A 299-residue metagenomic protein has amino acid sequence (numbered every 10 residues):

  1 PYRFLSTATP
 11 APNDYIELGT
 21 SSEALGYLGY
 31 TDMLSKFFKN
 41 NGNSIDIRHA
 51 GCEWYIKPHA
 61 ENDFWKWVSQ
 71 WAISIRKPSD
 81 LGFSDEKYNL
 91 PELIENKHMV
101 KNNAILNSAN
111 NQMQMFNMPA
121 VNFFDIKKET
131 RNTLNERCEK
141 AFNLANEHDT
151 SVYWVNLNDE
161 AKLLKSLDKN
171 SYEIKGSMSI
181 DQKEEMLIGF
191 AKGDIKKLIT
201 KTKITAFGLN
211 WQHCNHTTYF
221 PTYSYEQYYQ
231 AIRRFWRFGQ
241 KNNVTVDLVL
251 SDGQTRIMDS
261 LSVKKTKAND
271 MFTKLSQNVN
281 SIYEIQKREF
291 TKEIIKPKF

Functional and structural regions predicted by a protein language model:
P1-S79, Q240: Conserved P-loop NTPase motor "coupling/switch" region that bridges the ATPase
P1-Y2, I94, K169, Q212-H216 (+1 more regions): Short glycine-/polar-rich loops that comprise or flank the Walker A/P-loop and associated switch/sensor motifs
E17-T20, L209-P221, V244-L248: A short beta-strand element within the Helicase C-terminal
G29-I45, P78-N111: Interdomain hinge/linker at the junction between the two RecA-like core domains of SF2 helicases
C52, P58, N62-K66, I94-T133: Conserved interdomain linker/interface between the two RecA-like ATPase lobes of SF2 helicase motors
E129-N156: Conserved interdomain hinge at the start of the Helicase C-terminal
V152-W154, K162-L163, K169-T205: Conserved helicase ATPase core of P-loop NTP-dependent helicases/translocases
Y223-F299: A conserved SF2-helicase RecA2
